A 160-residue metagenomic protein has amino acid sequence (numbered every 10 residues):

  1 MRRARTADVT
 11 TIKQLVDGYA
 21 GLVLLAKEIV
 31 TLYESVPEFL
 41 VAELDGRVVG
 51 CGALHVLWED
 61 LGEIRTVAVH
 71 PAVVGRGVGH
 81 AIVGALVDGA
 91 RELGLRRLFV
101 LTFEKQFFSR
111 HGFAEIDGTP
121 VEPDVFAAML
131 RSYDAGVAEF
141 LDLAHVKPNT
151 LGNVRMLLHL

Functional and structural regions predicted by a protein language model:
M1-I12: A short beta-loop-alpha structural element at the N-terminal edge of CoA-dependent acyl/N-acetyltransferase catalytic
K13-A20: Hydrophobic alpha-helical core bundles mediating ligand binding, dimerization, or RNAP-core interactions
L24-D45, G50-V69: A conserved beta-strand-loop-helix scaffold within acyl/acetyltransferase catalytic domains
V69, G75-A90, F99-V100: Conserved acetyl-CoA-binding loop-helix of GNAT-fold acetyltransferases
E92, R96, T102-S132: Conserved active-site alpha-helix within GNAT-family acetyltransferase domains
V121-L160: C-terminal "cap" of GNAT-fold acetyltransferases
